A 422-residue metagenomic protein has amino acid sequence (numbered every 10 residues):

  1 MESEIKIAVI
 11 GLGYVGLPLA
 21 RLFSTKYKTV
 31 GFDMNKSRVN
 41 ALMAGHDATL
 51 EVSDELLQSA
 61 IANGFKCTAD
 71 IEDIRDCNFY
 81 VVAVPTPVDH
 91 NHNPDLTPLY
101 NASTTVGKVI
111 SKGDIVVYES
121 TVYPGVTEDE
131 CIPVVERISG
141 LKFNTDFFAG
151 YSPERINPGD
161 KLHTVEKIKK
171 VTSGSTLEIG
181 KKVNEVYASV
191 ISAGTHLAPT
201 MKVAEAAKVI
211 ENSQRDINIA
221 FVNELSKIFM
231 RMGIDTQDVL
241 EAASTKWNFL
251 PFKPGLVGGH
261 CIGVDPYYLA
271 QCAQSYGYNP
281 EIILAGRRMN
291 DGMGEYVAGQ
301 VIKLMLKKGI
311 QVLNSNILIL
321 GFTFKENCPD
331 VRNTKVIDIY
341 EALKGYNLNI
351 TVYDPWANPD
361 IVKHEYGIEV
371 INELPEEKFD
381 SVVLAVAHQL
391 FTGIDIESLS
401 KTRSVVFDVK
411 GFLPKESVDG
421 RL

Functional and structural regions predicted by a protein language model:
M1-L422: Structural/interface elements that position substrates and couple domains in central-metabolism enzymes
